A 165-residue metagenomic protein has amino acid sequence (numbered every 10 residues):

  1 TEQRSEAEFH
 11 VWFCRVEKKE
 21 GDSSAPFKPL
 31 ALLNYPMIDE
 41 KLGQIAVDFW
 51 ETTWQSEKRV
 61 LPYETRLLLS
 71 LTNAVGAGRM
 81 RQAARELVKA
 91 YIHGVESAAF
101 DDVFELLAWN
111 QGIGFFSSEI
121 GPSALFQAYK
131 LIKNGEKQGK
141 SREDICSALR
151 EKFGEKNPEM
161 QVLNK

Functional and structural regions predicted by a protein language model:
T1-T65, Y91-I92, F116-K165: Acidic, glycine/proline-rich low-complexity segments that act as flexible tails and inter-domain linkers
I45, R79-Q82: Amphipathic, well-ordered alpha-helical segments in soluble domains
R59-Y63, M80, S97: Alpha-helix N-cap/helix-initiation sites
T65-M80: Amphipathic, charged-and-aliphatic alpha-helical interface segments that function as noncatalytic docking
R81-L106: Mid-chain, well-packed structural core segment of small domains
G112-G114: Substrate/cofactor-recognition hotspot
